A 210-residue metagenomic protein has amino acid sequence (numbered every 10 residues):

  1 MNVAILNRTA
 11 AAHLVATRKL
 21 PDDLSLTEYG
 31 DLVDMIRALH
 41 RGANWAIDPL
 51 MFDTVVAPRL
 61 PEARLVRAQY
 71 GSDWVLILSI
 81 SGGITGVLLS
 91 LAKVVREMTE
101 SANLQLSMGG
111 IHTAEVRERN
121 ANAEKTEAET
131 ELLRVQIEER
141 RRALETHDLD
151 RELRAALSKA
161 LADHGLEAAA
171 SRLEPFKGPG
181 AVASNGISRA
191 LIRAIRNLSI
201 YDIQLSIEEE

Functional and structural regions predicted by a protein language model:
M1-L89: Protein-protein interaction interfaces in oligomeric scaffolds, predominantly long amphipathic alpha-helices
M1-T9, E118, K125, E129 (+2 more regions): Long, helix-rich, hydrophobic modules that act as membrane-proximal anchors or helical bundle/coiled-coil regulators
I5, I36, I47, V75-I80 (+8 more regions): Weak global preference for isoleucine
V15, R64, N103, Q204-S206: Ser/Thr- (and often Asn-) enriched beta-sheet segments in non-cytosolic proteins
L39-P49, D53, S101, K159 (+4 more regions): Surface-exposed polar/charged interaction patches
S81-E174, G178: Periodic self-assembly scaffolds
